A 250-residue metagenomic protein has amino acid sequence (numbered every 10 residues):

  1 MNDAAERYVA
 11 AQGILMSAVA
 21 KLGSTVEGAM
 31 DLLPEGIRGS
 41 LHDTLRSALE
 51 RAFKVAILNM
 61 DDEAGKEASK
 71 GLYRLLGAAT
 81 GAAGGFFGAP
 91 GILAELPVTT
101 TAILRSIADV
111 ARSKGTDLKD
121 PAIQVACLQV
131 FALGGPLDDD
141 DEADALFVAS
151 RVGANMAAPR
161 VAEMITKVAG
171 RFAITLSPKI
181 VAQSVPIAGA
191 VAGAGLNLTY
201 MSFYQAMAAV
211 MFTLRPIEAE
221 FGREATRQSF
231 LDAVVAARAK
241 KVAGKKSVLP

Functional and structural regions predicted by a protein language model:
M1-T80, L104-S184, A188-P250: Terminal, membrane-proximal amphipathic helices and intrinsically disordered targeting/regulatory segments
A82-I92: Transmembrane alpha-helix interface/packing and boundary motifs in multi-pass membrane proteins, characterized by
I92-P97, V191: Hydrophobic alpha-helical membrane segments of integral membrane proteins
